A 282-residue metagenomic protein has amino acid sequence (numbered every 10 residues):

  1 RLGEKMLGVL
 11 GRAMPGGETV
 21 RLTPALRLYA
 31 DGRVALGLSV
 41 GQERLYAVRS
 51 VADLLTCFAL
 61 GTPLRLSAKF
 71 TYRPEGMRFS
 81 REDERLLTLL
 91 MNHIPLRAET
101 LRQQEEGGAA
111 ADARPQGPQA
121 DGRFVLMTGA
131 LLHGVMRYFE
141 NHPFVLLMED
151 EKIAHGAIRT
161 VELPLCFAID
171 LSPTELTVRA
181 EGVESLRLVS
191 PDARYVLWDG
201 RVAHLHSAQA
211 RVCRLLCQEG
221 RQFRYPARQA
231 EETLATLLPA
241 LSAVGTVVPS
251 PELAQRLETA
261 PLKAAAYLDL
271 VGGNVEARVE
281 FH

Functional and structural regions predicted by a protein language model:
R1-H282: Accessory nucleic-acid engagement and inter-domain coupling regions that lie outside the RecA/P-loop ATPase cores
